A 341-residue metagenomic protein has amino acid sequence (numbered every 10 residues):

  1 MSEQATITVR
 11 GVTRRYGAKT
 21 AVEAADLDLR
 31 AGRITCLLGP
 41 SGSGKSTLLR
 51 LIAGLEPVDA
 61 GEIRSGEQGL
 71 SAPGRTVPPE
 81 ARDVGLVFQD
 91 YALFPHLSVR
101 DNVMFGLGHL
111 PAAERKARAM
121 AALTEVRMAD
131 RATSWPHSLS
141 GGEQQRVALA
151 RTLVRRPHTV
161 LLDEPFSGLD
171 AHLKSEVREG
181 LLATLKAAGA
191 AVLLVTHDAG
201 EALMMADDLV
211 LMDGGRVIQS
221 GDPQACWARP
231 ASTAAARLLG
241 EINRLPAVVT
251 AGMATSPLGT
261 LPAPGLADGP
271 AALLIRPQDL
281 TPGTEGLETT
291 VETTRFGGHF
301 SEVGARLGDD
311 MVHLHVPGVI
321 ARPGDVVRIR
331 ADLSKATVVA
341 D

Functional and structural regions predicted by a protein language model:
I7, V22-A24: Conserved structural motif at the start of ABC-family nucleotide-binding domains
A25-C36: Pre-Walker A (P-loop) beta-loop-beta motif of ABC nucleotide-binding domains
L38-P40: The feature captures the beta-strand-to-loop junction immediately N-terminal to the Walker
A53: Helix-to-loop junction immediately C-terminal to a conserved catalytic motif
D59-E62, G214: Conserved coupling/switch loops of ABC nucleotide-binding domains, chiefly the family-specific signature
G61-A72: Conserved ABC transporter NBD signature motif
D83-G85, L93-A234: ABC ATPase nucleotide-binding domains
I242, G252-D341: Non-catalytic connector elements of ABC transporters
